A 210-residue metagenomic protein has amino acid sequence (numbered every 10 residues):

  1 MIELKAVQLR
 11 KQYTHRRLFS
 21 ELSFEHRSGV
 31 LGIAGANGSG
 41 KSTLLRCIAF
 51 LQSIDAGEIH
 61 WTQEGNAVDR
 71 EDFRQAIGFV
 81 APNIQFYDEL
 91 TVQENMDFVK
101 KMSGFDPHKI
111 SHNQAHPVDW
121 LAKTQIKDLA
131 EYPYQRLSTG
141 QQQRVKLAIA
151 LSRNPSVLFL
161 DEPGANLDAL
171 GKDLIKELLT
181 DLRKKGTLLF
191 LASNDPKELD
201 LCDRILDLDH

Functional and structural regions predicted by a protein language model:
M1-L22, R27, D55: A short, flexible loop at the N-terminus of ABC-type nucleotide-binding domains that lies
A49: Helix-to-loop junction immediately C-terminal to a conserved catalytic motif
G57-F73: Conserved ABC transporter NBD signature motif
N83, E89-F105: Q-loop/switch helix immediately C-terminal to the Walker
D97, K101, S111-L129: Conserved ABC ATPase "signature" region
P133-S138: Conserved ABC ATPase signature
L158-E162: Catalytic Walker B motif of ABC-type/P-loop ATPase nucleotide-binding domains
